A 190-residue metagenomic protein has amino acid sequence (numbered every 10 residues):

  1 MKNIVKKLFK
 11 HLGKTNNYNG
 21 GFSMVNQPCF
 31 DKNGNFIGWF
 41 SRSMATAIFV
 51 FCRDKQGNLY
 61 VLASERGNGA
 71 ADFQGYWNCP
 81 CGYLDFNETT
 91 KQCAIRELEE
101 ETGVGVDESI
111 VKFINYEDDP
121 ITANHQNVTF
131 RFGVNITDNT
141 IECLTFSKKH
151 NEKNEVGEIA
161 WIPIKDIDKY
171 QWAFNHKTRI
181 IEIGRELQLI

Functional and structural regions predicted by a protein language model:
I4-K55: Acidic, metal-coordinating catalytic segment for phosphate/diphosphate chemistry, firing primarily on the Nudix
F40-S43, Q56, A71-D72, N124-N127 (+2 more regions): A generic fold-level signal
A47-F49, Y60, E158: Conserved beta-strand and immediately adjacent loop positions that scaffold enzyme active sites
V50-C52, E65, I136: Residue-level signal for short segments within beta-strands and strand-turn junctions of well-structured beta-sheet
R53-Q56, N68-G69, D119-I121: Short polar/acidic secondary-structure junctions
G57-R66, T140-K148: Short, well-ordered strand-loop elements centered on a beta-strand within folded domains, enriched for acidic residues
N58-E100: Conserved Nudix-box catalytic region and its N-terminal flanking loop in Nudix hydrolases and closely related
G82-I110, I114-T178, L189-I190: Unchanged
